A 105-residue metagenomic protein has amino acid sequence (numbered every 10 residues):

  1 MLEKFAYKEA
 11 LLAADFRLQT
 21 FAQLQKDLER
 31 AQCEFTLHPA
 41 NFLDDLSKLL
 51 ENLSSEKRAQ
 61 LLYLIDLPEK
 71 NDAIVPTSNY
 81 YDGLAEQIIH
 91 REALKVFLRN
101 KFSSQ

Functional and structural regions predicted by a protein language model:
M1-T36: Short terminal alpha-helical segments
A13, N41-F42, P68, L98 (+1 more regions): General structural signal for secondary-structure boundaries
Q19, N41, N79-G83: Charged, alpha-helix-enriched surfaces in structured cytosolic catalytic cores of large nucleotide-utilizing machines
R30-Q60: Short, contiguous, helix-prone interaction/anchoring segments in small proteins
L49-E86: Amphipathic protein-protein interaction modules
I74-Q105: Amphipathic alpha-helical binding modules
